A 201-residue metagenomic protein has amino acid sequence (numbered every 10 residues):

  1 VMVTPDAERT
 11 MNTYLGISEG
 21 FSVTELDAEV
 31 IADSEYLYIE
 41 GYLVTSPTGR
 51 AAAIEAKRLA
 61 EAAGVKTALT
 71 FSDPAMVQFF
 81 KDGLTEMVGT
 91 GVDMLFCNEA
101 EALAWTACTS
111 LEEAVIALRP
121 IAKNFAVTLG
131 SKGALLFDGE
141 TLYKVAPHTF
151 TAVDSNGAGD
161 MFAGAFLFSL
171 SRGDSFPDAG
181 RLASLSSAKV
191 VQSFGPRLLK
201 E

Functional and structural regions predicted by a protein language model:
V3-K144: Ribokinase/PfkB-type carbohydrate-kinase core domain
R58-A62, D82, A107-E201: Conserved phosphate-binding/catalytic region of the ribokinase-like
